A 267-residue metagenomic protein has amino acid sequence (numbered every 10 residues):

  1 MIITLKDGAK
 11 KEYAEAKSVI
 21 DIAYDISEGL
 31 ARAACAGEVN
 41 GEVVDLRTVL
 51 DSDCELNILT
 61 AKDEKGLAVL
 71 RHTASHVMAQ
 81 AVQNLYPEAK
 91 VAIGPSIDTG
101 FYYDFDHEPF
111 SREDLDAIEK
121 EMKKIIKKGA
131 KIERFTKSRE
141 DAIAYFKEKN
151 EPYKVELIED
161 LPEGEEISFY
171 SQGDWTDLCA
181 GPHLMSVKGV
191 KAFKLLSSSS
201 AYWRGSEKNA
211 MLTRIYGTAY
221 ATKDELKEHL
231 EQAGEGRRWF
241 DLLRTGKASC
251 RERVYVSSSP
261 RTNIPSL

Functional and structural regions predicted by a protein language model:
M1-S75, A79-G100, K120-K124: Ubiquitin-like/PB1-type beta-grasp interaction modules and other compact soluble beta-rich domains
I3, L243, P260-T262: A detector of low-complexity, intrinsically disordered, Ser/Thr/Gly/Pro/Ala-rich segments
R32-E38, V190, L195, V254: A broad structural signal for short, well-ordered beta-strand segments within beta-sheet-rich domains
C54-V69, K90-G94, Y102-S249: Auxiliary tRNA-acceptor-end handling modules of aminoacyl-tRNA synthetases
P87, A192, N263-I264: Single-residue recognition of alpha-helix boundary sites
K247-L267: Positively charged, low-complexity/disordered segments
